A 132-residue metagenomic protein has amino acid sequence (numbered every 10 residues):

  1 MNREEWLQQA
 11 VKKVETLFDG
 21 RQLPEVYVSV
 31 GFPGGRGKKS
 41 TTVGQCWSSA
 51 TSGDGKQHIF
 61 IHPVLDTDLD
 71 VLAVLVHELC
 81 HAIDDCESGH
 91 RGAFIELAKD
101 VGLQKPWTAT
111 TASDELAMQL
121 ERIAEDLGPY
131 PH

Functional and structural regions predicted by a protein language model:
M1-T67, C86-H132: Metalloprotease/metallohydrolase-associated module, dominated by Zn2+-dependent proteases
D70-C86: Active-site recognition of the HExxH zinc-binding catalytic motif
